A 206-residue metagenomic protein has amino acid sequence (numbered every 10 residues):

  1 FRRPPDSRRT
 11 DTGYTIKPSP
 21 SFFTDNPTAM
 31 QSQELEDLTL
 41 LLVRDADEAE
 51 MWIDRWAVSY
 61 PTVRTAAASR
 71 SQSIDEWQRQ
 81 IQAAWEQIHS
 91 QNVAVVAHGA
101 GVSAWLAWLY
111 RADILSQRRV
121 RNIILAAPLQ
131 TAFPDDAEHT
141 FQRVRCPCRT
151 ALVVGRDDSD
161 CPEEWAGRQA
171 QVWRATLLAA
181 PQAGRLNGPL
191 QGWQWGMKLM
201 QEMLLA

Functional and structural regions predicted by a protein language model:
Q31-V93, A183-G184: Active-site catalytic motif of lipid deacylating hydrolases and related acyltransferases
V96-W105: Gly/Ala-rich beta-loop-alpha elbow adjacent to hydrolase catalytic centers
L115-Q130: A conserved short beta-strand
A132, R156-C161: Acidic catalytic loop of the alpha/beta-hydrolase fold
L152-V154: Short beta-strand/loop motif that positions the catalytic acidic residue of the alpha/beta-hydrolase fold
S159-A175: Conserved loop-alpha-helix segment in the C-terminal half of the alpha/beta-hydrolase fold that carries the catalytic
A183-W193: Catalytic histidine-centered segment of alpha/beta-hydrolase-like enzymes
Q191-A206: Catalytic active-site module of serine/aspartate enzymes centered on a nucleophile-bearing elbow/loop
